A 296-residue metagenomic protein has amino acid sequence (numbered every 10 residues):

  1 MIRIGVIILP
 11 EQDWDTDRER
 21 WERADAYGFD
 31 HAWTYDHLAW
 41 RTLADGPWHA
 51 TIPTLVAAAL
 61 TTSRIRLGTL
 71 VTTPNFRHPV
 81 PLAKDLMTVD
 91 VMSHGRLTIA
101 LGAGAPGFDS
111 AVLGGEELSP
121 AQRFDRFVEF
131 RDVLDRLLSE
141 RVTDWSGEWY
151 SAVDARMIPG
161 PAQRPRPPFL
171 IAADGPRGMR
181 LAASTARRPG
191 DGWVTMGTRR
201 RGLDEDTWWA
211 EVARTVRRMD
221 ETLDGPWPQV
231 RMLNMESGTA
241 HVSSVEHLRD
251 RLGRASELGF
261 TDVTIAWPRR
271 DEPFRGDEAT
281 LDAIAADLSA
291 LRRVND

Functional and structural regions predicted by a protein language model:
M1-D296: Active-site-adjacent structural elements that line small-molecule/cofactor binding pockets in enzymes
